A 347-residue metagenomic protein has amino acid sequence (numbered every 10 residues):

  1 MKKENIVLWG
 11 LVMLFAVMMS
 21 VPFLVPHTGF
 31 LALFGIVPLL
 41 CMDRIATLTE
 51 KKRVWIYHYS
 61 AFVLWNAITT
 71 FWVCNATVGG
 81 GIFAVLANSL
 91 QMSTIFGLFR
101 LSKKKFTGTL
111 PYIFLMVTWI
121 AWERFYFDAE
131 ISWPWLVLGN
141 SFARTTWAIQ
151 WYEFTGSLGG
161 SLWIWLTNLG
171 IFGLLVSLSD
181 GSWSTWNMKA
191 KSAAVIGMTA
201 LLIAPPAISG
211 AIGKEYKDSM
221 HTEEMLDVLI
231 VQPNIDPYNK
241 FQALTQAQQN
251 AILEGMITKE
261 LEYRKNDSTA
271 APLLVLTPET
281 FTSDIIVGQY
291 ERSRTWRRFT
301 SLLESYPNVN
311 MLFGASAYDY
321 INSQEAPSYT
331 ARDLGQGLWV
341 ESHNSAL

Functional and structural regions predicted by a protein language model:
M1-Y216: Membrane-embedded alpha-helical bundles of multi-pass enzymes that act on lipidic or dolichyl-linked glycan substrates
G210-L347: Soluble catalytic regions of membrane-associated enzymes that act on cell-envelope and secretory-pathway components
